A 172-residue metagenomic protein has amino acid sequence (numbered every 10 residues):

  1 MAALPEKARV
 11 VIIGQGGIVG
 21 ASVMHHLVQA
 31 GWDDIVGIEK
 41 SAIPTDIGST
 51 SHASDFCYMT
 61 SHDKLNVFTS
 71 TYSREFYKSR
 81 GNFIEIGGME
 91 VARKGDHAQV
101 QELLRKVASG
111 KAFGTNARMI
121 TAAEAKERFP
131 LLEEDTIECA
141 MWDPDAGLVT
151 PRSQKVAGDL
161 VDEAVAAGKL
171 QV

Functional and structural regions predicted by a protein language model:
A3-V19, V36: Beta1/beta-strand and adjacent pyrophosphate-binding region of the FAD-binding site in flavoprotein oxidoreductases
S22, T69-Y72, K155, D159: Short amphipathic alpha-helical face segments that pack within enzyme cores and frequently flank/anchor catalytic
M24, V28-Q29, E163: Gly/Ala-rich phosphate-binding loop of Rossmann-like dinucleotide-binding domains, activating on the conserved
V28-T50: Glycine-rich FAD pyrophosphate-binding loop
A30-G31, F113, A167: Conserved dinucleotide-binding and phosphotransfer motif residues
S41-I43, A125, L160: Short beta-to-alpha linker loops that shape the active-site pocket of alpha/beta-hydrolase fold enzymes
A53-L131, I137-E138: Dinucleotide-binding Rossmann-like beta1-alpha1 core, especially the glycine-rich loop that anchors the ADP
W142-V172: Helical element adjacent to the flavin cofactor pocket in flavoenzyme catalytic cores
